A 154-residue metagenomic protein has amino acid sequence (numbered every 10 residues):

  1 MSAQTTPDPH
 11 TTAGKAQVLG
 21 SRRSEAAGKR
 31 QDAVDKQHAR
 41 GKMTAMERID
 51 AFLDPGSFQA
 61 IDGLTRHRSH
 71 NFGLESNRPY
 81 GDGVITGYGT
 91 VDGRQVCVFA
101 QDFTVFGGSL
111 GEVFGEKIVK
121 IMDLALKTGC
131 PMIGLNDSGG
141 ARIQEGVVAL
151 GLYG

Functional and structural regions predicted by a protein language model:
M1-G154: Terminal-region recognition feature
